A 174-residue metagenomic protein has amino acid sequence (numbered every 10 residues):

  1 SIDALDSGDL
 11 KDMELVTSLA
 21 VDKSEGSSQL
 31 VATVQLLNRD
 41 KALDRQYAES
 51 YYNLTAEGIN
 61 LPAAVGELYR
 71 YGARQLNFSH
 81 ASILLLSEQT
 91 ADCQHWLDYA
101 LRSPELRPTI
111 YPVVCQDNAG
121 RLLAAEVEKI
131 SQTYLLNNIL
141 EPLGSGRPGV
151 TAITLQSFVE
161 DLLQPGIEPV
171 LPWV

Functional and structural regions predicted by a protein language model:
S1-V174: Membrane-proximal alpha-helical signals and transmembrane carboxylates
